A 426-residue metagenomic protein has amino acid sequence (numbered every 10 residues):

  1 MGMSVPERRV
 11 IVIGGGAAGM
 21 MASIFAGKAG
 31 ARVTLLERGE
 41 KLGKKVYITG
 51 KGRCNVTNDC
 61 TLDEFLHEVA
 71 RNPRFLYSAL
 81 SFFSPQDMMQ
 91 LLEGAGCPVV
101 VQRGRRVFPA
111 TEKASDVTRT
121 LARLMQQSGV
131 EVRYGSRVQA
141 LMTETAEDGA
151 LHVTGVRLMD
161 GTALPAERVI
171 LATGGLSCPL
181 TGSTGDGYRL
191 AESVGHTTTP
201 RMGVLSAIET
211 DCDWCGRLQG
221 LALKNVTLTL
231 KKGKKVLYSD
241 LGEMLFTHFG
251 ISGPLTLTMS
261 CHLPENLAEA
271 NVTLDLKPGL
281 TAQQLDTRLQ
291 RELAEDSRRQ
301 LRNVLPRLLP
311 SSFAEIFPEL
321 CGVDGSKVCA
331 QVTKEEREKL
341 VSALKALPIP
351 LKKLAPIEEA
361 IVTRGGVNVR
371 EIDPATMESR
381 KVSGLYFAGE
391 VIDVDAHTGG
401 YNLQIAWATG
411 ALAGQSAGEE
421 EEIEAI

Functional and structural regions predicted by a protein language model:
R8-L35, A413-G418: N-terminal Rossmann-like FAD-binding beta1-loop-alpha1 element of flavoenzymes
I11-I13, L36, V138, A163-P179 (+3 more regions): Short hydrophobic core segments
G27-K51: Glycine-rich FAD pyrophosphate-binding loop
E40-L42, Y47-I48, V56, L62-D63 (+3 more regions): An anion/pyrophosphate-binding glycine-rich loop and adjacent beta-alpha core in soluble alpha-beta enzymes
R53-V101: Glycine-rich active-site loop/strand segments that organize a redox cofactor
R133-Y134, A140, E315-D395: A glycine-rich dinucleotide-binding beta-alpha-beta segment and adjacent secondary-structure elements that constitute
Y134-H152: A conserved short coil-to-beta-strand element within the FAD-binding core of flavoproteins
R168-W214: Glycine-rich loop(s) and the adjacent beta-strand/alpha-helix scaffold that form part
